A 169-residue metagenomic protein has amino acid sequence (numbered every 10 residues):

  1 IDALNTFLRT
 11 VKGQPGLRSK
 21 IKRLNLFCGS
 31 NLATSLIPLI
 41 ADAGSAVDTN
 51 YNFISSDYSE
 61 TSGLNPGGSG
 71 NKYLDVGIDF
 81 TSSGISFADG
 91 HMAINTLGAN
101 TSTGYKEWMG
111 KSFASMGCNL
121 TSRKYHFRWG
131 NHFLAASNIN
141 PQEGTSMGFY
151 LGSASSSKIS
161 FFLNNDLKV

Functional and structural regions predicted by a protein language model:
I1-H91: Extracytoplasmic low-complexity segments
D48-N71, I78-T81, S86-A88, A93-V169: Extracellular glycan-interaction surfaces
